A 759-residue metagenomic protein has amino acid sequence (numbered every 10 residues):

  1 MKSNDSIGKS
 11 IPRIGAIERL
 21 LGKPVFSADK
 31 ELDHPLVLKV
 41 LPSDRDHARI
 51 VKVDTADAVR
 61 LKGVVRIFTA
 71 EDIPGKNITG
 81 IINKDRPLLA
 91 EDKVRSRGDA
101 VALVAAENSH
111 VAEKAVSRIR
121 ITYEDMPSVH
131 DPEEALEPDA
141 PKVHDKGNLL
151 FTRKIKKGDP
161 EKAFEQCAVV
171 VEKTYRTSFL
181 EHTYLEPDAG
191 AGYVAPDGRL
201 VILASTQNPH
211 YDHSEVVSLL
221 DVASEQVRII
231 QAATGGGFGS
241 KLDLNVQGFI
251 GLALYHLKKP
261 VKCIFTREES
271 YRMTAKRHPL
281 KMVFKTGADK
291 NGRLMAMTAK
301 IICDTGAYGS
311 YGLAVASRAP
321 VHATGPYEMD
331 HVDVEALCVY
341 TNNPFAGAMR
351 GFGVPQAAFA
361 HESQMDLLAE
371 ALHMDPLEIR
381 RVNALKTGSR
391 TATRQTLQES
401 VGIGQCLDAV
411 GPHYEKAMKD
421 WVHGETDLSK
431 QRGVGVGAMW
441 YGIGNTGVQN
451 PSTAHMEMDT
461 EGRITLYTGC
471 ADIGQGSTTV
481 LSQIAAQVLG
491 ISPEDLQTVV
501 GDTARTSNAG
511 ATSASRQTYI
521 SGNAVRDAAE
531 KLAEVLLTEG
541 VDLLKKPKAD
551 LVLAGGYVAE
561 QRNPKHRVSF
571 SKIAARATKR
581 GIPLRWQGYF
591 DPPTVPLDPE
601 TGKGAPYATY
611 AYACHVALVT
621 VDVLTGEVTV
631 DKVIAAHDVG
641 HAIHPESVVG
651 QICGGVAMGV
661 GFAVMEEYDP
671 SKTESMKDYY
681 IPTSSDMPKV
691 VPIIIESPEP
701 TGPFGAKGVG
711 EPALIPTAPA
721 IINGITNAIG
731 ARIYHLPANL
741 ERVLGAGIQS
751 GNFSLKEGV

Functional and structural regions predicted by a protein language model:
M1-T152, V170-K173, H256: Flexible, low-hydrophobicity surface segments
K9, I14-L21, L149-G190, P196 (+4 more regions): Glycine-rich loop/linker segments at domain edges
I14-E18, S117-H130, Q207, S218-L219 (+4 more regions): Extended active-site and interfacial segments that coordinate phosphate-rich ligands in large catalytic machineries
A70-E71, D221-Q226, Y255-V261, K290 (+3 more regions): C-terminal catalytic domains of large/alpha subunits in multi-subunit enzymes
P74, E137-L220, A384-R463, M676-I693: Helix-loop-helix junctions that connect adjacent transmembrane helices in secondary transporters/permeases, recognized
N77-I82, A115-R118, A204, H213-E215 (+12 more regions): Short acidic, glycine/serine/threonine-rich loops at helix termini
K93, A223-Q231, Y255-T266, S270-M273: Conserved catalytic cysteine-centered active-site region of acyl-thioester-dependent Claisen-condensing enzymes
G237-K258, K262-C263, S477-A485: Thiamine diphosphate
